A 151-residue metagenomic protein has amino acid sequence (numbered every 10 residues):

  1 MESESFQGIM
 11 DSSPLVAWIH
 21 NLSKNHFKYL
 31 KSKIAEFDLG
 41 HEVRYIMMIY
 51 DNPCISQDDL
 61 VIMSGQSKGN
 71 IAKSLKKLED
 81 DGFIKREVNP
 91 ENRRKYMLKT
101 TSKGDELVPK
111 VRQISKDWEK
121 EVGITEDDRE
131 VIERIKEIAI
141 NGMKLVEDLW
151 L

Functional and structural regions predicted by a protein language model:
M1-F37: N-terminal leader segment of winged-helix/HTH proteins
I19, I49, T101, I132-A139: Generic structural concept
H20, F27-N70: N-terminal helix-turn-helix DNA-binding core of bacterial DNA-binding proteins
A35-V43, T101, I124-D128: Short helix-coil-helix linker/hinge
M47-M48, I62, E79, P109 (+1 more regions): A cross-family signal for key residues in well-ordered alpha-helices that form functional helical elements
P53-M97, T101-S102: Canonical helix-turn-helix DNA-binding module
G104-L107: Short, charged/polar, Gly/Pro-enriched secondary-structure boundary elements
P109-L151: Terminal interaction helix/tail motif
